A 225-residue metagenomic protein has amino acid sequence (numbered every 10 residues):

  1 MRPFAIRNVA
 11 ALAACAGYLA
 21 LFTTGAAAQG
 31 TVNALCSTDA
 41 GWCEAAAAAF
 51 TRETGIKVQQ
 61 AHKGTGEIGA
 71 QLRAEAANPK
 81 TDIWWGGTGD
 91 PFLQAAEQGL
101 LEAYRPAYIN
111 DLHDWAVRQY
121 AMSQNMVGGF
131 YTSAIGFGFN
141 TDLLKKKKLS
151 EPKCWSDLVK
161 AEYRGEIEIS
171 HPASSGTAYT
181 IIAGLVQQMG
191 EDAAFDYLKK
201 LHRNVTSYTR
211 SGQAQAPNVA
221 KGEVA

Functional and structural regions predicted by a protein language model:
M1-R7: N-terminal secretory signal peptides that target proteins for export/translocation
V9-F22: Bacterial N-terminal signal peptides
A14-C15, A26, A194: Cleavable N-terminal signal peptides
F22-A28: Sec/Tat signal peptide C-region and signal peptidase I cleavage site
G30-A46, A61-K63: Extracytoplasmic "Venus flytrap"
S37-E44, E67, K80-E223: Extracytoplasmic ligand-binding site segments that recognize negatively charged/polar headgroups
A46-I56: The catalytic Nudix box helix
K57-E67: A short beta-strand-loop structural module common to alpha/beta enzyme folds
